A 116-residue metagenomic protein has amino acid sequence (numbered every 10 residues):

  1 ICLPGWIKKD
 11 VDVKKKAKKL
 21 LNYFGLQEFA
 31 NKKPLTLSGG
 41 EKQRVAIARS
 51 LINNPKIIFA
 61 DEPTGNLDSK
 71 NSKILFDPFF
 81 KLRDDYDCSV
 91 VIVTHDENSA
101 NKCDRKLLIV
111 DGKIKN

Functional and structural regions predicted by a protein language model:
C2-K14, Y23: ABC-type ATPase nucleotide-binding domains, specifically the catalytic core motifs of the NBD
K33-L37, E41: Conserved ABC ATPase signature
I47, L75: Hydrophobic anchor residue at the start of the ABC signature
N54: Conserved catalytic motifs of ABC-family nucleotide-binding domains
I58-D61: Catalytic Walker B motif of ABC-type/P-loop ATPase nucleotide-binding domains
S69-N71: Helix N-cap at the start of a conserved alpha-helix in ABC-type nucleotide-binding domains
P78-I92, A100: Conserved catalytic loops of ABC-family nucleotide-binding domains
